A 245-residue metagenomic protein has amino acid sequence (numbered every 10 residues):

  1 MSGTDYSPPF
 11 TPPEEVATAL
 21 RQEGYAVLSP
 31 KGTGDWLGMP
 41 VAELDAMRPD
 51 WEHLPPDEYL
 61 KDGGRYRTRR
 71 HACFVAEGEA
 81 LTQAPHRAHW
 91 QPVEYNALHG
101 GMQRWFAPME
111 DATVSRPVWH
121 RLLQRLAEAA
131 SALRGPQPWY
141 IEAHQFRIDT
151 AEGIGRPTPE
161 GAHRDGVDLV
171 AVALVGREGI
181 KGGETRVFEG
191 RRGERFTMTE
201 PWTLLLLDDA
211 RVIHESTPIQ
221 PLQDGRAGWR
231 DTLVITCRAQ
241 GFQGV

Functional and structural regions predicted by a protein language model:
M1-E94: N-terminal auxiliary "cap/dimerization" subdomain that precedes the catalytic jelly-roll/cupin core of mononuclear
D5-P12, P136-P157, T203-P218: Generic detector of solvent-exposed, compositionally biased contiguous segments
V27, Q145, V170-V172, L204-L206 (+1 more regions): Conserved hydrophobic/aromatic beta-strand scaffold that supports enzyme active sites
K31, H71, A76-G78, H144-F146 (+3 more regions): Structured loops at beta-to-helix junctions and adjacent beta-edge loops in soluble globular domains
T68, Q137, D165, A210 (+1 more regions): A short, structural micro-pattern
V75-E142: Signature of the catalytic double-stranded beta-helix
L133-E200: Catalytic core of non-heme Fe(II) oxygenases with the double-stranded beta-helix
G183-V245: Catalytic core of Fe(II)/2-oxoglutarate
